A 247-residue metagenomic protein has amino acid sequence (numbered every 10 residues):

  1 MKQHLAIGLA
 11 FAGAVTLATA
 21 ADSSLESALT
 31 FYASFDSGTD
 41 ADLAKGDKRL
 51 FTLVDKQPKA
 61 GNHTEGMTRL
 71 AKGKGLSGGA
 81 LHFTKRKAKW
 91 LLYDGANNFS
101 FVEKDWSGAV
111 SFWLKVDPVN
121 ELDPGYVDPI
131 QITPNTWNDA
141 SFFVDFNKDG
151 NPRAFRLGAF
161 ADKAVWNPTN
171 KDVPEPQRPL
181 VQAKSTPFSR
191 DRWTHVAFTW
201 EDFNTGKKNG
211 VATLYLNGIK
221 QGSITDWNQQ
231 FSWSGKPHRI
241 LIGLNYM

Functional and structural regions predicted by a protein language model:
M1-H4: Positively charged n-region of N-terminal signal peptides that target proteins for export
A6-T16: Bacterial N-terminal signal peptides
A21-M247: Extracellular glycan-associated modules
